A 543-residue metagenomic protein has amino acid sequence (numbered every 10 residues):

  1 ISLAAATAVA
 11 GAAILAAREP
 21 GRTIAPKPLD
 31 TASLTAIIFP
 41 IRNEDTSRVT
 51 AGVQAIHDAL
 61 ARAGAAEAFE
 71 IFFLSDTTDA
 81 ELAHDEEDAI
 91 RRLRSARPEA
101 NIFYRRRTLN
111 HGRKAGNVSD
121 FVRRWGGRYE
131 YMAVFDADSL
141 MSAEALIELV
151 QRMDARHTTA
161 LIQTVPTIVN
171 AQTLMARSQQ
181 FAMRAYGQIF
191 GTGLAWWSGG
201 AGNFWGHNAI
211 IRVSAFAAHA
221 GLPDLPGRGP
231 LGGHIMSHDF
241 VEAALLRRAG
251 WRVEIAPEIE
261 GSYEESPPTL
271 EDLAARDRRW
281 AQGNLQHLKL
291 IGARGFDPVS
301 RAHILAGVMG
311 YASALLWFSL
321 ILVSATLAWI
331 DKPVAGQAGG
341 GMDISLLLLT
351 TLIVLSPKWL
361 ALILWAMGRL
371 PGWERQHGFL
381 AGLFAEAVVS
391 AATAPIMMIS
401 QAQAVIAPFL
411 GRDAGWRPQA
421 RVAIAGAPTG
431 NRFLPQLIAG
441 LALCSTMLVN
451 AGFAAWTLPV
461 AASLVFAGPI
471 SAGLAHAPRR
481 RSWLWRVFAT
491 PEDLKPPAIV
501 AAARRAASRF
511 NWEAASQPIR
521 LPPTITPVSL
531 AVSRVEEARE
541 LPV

Functional and structural regions predicted by a protein language model:
S2-A8, V354-L362, C444-M447, F466-A475: Alpha-helical transmembrane segments
A8-I24, G368-L370, A472-W483: Transmembrane-cytosolic junction motif
V9, A13-G295: Internal catalytic domains of large membrane-associated glycosyltransferases
A16-D30, W373-H377, S482-A503: Cytosolic juxtamembrane segments of membrane proteins
A17-I24, G199, S266-A454: Basic/Trp-rich segment in TM-proximal cytosolic loops or flexible interdomain/linker regions
A25-F73, A392-Q403, P497-E536: Acidic, Ser/Thr-rich low-complexity segments on the non-lumenal side of membrane proteins
A51-G52, V134, I147, T164 (+9 more regions): Composition- and surface-driven signal marking solvent-exposed, interaction-prone regions in large proteins
A425-V543: C-terminal amphipathic alpha-helical interaction region
